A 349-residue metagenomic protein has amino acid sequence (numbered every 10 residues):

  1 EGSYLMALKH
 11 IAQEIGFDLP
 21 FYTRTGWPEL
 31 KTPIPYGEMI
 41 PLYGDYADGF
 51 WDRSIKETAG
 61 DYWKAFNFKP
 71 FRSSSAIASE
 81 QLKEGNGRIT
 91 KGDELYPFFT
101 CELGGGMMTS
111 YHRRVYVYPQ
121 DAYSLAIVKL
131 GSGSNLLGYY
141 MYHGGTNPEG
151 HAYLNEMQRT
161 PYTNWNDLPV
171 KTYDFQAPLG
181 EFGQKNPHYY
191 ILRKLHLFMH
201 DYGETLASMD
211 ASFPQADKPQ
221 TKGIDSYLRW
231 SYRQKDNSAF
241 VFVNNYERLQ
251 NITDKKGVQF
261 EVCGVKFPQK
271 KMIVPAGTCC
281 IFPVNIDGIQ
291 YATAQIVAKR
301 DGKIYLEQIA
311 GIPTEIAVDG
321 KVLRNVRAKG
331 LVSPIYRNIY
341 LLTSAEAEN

Functional and structural regions predicted by a protein language model:
E1-A78, E84-M108, S134: Active-site region of glycoside hydrolase catalytic domains
G2-A12, D18, W27, G92-Y111 (+1 more regions): Carbohydrate-binding surfaces of carbohydrate-active enzymes
Y118: Charged, low-complexity surface patches
